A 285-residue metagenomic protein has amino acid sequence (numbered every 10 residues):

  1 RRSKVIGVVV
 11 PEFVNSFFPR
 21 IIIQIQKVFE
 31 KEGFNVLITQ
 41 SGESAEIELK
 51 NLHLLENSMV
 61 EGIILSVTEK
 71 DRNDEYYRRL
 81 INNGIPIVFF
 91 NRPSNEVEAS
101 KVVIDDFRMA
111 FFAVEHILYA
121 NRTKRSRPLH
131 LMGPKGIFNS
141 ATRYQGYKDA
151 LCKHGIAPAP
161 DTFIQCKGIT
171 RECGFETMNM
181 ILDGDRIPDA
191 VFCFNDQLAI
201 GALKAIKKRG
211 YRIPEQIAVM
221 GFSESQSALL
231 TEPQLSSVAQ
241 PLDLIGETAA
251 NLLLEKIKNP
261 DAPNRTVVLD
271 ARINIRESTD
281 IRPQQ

Functional and structural regions predicted by a protein language model:
R1-E61, Q145: Amphipathic helical "hinge" segments at domain boundaries
V10, V67, N91: Flexible glycine-/small-residue-rich
K27-E32, K50-M59, D74, I81-Q285: Bacterial carbohydrate/catabolite-sensing allosteric modules
L37-T39, I64-L65, H130, A239: Short catalytic-loop micro-motif centered on adjacent basic/acidic residues
G42-A45, T68-R72, Q197: Short beta->alpha connector loops
S66-T68, P134: Structural motif
